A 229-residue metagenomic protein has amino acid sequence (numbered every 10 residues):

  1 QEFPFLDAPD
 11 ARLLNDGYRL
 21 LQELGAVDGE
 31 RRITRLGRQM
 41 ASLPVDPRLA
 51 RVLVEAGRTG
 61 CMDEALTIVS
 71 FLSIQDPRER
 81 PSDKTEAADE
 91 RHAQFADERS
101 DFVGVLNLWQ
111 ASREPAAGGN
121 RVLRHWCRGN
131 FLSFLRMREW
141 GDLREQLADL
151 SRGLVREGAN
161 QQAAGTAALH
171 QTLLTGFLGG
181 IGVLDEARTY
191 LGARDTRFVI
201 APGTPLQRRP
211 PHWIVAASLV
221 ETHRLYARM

Functional and structural regions predicted by a protein language model:
Q1-M229: Second RecA-like catalytic domain
